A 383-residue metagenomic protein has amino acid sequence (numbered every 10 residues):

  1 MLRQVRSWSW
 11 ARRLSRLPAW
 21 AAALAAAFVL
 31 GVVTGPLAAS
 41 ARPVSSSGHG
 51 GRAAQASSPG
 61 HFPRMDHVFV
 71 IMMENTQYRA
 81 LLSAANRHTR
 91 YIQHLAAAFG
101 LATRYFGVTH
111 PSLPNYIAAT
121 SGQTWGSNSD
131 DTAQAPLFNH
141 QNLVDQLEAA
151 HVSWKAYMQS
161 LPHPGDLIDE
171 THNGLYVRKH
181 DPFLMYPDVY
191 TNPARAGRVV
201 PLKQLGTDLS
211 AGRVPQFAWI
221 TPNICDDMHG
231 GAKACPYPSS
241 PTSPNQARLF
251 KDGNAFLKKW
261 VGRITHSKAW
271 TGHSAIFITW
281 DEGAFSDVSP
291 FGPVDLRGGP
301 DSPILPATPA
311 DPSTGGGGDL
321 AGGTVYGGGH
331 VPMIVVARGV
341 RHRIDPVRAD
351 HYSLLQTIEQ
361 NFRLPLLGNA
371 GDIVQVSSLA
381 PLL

Functional and structural regions predicted by a protein language model:
M1-L14: N-terminal secretory signal peptides that target proteins for export/translocation
V5, V29-V32, V44: Short hydrophobic transmembrane-like helices used for membrane targeting/insertion
R13-A21: Gram-positive Sec-dependent secretion signals
W20-V33: Bacterial N-terminal signal peptides
V33-A41: Hydrophobic single-pass membrane-insertion segments
A41-V44, G48-L383: N-terminal pro-sequences and low-complexity stem/linker regions of secreted or lumenal proteins
